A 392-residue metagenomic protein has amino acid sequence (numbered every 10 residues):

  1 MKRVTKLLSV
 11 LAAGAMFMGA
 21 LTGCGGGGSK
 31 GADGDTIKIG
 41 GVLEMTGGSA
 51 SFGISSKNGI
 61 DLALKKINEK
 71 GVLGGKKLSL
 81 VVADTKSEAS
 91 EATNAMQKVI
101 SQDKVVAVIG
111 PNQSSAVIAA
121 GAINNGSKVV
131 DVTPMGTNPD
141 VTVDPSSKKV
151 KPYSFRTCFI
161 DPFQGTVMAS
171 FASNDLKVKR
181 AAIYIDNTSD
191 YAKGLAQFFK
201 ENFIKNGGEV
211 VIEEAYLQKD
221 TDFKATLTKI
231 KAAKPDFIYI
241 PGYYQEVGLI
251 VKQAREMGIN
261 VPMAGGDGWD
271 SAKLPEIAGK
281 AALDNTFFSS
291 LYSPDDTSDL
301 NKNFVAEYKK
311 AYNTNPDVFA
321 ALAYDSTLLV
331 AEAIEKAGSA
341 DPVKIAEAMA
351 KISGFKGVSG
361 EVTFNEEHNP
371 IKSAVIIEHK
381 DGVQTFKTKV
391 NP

Functional and structural regions predicted by a protein language model:
M1-K38, E69, N391-P392: Short, low-complexity disordered leader/linker segments with a strong preference for bacterial N-terminal type II
G26-A32, F52-S55, K70-D144, Y216-F223 (+2 more regions): Beta-alpha junction/loop-to-helix N-cap segments that form part of ligand/metal-binding clefts
I37-G59, A83-S90, N112-Q113, Y184-K193 (+4 more regions): Extracytoplasmic "Venus flytrap"
G41, V99, D103-N112, V132-P134 (+5 more regions): Periplasmic-binding protein-like
S51-G74, Q197-I204: Short, polar/charged alpha-helical segment
V105-V211, P262-D284: Extracytoplasmic ligand/sensor domains, especially the bilobed periplasmic-binding protein
V251-Y324, Q384-N391: Extracellular/periplasmic periplasmic-binding protein-like sensory domains
K310-A320, A331-V383: Segments of small-molecule ligand-sensing domains
